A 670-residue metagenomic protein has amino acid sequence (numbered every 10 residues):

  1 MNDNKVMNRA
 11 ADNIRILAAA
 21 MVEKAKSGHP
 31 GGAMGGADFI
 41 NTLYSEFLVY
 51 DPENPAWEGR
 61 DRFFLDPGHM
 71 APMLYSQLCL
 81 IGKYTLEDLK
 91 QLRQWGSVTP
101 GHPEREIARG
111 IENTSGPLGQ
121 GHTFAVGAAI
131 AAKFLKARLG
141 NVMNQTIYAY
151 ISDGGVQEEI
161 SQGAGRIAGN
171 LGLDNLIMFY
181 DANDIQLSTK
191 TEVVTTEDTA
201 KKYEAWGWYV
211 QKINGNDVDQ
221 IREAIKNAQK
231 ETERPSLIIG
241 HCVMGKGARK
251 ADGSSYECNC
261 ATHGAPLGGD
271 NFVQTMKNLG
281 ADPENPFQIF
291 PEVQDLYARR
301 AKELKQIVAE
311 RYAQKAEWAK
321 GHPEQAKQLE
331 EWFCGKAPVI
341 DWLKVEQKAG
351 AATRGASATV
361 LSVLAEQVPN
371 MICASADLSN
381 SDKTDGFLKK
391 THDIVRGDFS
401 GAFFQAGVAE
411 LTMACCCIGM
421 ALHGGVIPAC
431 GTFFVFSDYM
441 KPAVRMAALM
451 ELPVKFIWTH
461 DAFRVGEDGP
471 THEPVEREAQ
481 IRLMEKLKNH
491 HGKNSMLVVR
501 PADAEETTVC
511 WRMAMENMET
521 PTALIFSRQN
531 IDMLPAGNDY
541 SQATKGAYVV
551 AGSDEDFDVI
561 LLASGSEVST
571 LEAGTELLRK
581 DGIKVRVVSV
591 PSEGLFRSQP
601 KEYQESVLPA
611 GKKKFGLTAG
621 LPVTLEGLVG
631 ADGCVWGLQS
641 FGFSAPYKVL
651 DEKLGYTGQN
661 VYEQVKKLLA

Functional and structural regions predicted by a protein language model:
M1-M34, I151, G155, E159 (+8 more regions): Conserved acidic/glycine
M1-T146, A301-I525, N530-D532, S589 (+2 more regions): Thiamine diphosphate
Q94-E106, F124, I130, F134-N144 (+6 more regions): Thiamine diphosphate
I151-S152, Y180, S375, T432 (+4 more regions): Short beta-strand/turn micro-motifs composed of small residues that flank or help shape donor/cofactor-binding pockets
G154, N183, D461: Acidic beta-to-alpha connecting loop that harbors the catalytic carboxylate
